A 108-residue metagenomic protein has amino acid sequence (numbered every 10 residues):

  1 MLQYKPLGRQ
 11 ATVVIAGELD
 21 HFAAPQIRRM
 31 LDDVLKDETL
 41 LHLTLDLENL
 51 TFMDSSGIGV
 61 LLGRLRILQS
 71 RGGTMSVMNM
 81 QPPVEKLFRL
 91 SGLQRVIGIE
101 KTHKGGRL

Functional and structural regions predicted by a protein language model:
M1-T51, R66-L108: STAS-like cytosolic regulatory interaction modules
D54: ABC-family nucleotide-binding domains
